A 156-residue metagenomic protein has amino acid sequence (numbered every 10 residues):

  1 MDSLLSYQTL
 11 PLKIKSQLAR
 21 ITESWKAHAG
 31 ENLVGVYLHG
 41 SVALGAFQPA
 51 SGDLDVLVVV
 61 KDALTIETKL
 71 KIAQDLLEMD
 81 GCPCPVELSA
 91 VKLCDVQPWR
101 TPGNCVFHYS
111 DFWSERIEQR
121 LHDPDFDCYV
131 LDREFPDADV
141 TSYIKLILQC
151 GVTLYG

Functional and structural regions predicted by a protein language model:
M1-Y37, T68: Helical scaffold of the NTase/Pol beta-like nucleotidyltransferase catalytic core
D2-L10, Q74-G156: Conserved NTP/Mg2+-binding pocket subregion across the NTase superfamily
E23, N32, L44, D125 (+1 more regions): Homeobox/homeodomain signature
G30-N32, A50, C82-C84: Short helix-terminating capping/connector loops at secondary-structure junctions
V34, H39, L44, Y155: Short glycine-rich loop/turn motifs that provide flexible caps or phosphate-binding loops at active sites
G40, G45-D75, P85-C94: Catalytic metal-binding acidic patch
